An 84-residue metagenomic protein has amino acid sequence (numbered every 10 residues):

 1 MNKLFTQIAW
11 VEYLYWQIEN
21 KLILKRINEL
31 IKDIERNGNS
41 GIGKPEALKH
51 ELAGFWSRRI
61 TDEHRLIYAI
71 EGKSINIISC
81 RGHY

Functional and structural regions predicted by a protein language model:
N2-L4, I8-K25, E29, I42 (+3 more regions): Enriched for short, Lys/Arg-rich terminal
